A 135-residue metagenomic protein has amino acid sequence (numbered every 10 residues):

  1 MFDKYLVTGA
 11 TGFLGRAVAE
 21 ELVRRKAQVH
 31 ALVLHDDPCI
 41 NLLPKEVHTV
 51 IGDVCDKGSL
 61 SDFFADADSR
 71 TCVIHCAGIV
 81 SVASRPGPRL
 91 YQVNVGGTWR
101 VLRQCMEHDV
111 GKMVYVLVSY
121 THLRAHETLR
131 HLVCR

Functional and structural regions predicted by a protein language model:
Y5-R25: N-terminal Rossmann NAD(P)H-binding glycine-rich loop of SDR-like oxidoreductase domains
T8, L32, C76-A77, M113-V118: SDR active-site strand-loop-helix element
L32-D36, V54: N-terminal Rossmann-fold cofactor-binding loop
E46-D56: Rossmann-fold cofactor-recognition segment
V54-G96, Q104: NAD(P)H-binding glycine-rich loop region in Rossmannoid oxidoreductase-like domains and their noncatalytic homologs
W99-R124, R130, R135: Conserved Rossmann-fold NAD(P)-dependent oxidoreductase catalytic core, especially the SDR/UDP-sugar
